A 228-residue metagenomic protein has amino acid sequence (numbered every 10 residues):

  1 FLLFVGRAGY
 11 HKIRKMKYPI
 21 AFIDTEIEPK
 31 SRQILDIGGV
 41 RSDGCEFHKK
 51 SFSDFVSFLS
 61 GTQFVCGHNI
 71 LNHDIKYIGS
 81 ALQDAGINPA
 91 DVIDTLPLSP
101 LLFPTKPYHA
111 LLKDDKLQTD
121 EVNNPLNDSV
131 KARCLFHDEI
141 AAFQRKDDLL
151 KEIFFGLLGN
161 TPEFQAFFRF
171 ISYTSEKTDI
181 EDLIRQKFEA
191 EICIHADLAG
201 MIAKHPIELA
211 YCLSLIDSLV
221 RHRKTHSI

Functional and structural regions predicted by a protein language model:
F1-I228: DEDD superfamily 3′-5′ metal-dependent exonuclease/proofreading module
